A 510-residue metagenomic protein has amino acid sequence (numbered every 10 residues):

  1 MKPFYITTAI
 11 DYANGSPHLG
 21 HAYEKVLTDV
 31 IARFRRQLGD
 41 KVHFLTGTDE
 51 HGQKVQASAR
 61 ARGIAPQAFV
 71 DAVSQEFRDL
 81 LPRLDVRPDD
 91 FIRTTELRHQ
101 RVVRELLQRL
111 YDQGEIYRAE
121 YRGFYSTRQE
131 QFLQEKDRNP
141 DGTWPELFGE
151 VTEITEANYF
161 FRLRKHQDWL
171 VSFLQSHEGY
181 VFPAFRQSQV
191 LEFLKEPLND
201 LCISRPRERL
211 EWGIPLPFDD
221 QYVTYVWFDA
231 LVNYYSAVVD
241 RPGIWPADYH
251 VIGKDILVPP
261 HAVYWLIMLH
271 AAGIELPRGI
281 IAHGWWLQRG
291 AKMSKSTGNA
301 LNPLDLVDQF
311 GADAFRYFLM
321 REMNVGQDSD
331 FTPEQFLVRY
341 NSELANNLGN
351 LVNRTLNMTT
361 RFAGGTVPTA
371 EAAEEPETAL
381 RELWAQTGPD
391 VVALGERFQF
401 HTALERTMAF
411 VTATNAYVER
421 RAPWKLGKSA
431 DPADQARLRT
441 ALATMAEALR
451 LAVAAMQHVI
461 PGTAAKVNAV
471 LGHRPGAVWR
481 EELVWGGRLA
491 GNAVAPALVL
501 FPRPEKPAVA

Functional and structural regions predicted by a protein language model:
M1-P3, P17, H43, G47 (+7 more regions): Basic, alpha-helical terminal appendages of large translation-related enzymes
M1-S16, V30-F44, T48-I203, D240 (+4 more regions): Conserved, charged catalytic cores of large soluble enzymes
M1-T46, R98-V102, E146-R361, E405-T407: Structured secondary-structure scaffolds
R93, I252-I256, R439: Active-site rim elements
F124-Q129, G284-W286, Q335-F336, A370-E375 (+1 more regions): A glycine-rich phosphate-binding loop feature that marks nucleotide/adenosyl-phosphate handling sites
D328-P333, A385-A393: Short, charged/polar, low-complexity loop and linker segments that flank or interrupt alpha-helical bundles
A345, G349, R381, A385 (+4 more regions): Generic structural concept
